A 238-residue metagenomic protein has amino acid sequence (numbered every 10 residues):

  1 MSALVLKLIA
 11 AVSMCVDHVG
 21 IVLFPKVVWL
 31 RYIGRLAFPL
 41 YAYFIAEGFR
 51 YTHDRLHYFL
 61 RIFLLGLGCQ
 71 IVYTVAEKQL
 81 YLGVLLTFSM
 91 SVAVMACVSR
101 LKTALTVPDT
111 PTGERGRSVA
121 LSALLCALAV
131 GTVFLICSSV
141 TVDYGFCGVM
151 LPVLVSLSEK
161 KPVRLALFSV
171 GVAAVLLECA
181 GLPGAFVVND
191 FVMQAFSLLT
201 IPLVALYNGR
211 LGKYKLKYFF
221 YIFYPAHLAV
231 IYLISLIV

Functional and structural regions predicted by a protein language model:
M1-V238: Alpha-helical transmembrane segments and their immediate juxtamembrane cytosolic regions
